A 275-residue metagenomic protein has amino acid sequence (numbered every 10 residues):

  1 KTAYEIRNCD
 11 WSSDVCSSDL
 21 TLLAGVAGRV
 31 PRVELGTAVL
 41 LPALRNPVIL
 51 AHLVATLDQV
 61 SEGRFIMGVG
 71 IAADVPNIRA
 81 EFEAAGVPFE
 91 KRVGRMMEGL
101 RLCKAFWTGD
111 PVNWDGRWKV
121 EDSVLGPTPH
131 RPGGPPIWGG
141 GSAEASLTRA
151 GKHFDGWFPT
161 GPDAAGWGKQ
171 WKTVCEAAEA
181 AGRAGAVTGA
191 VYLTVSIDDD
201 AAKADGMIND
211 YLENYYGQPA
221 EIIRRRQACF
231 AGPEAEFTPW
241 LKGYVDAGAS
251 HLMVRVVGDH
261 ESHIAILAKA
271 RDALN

Functional and structural regions predicted by a protein language model:
K1-V15: Single conserved hydrophobic/aromatic residue that forms the stacking wall/gate of nucleotide- or nucleobase-binding
C16-G36, R95-L102, A268-N275: Alpha-helix-loop-beta-strand connector modules within alpha/beta enzyme cores
D19, L23, L50, R92-M96 (+3 more regions): Aromatic/hydrophobic pocket-lining residues that form the small-molecule binding cavity in soluble enzyme cores
V30-L35, V60-F65, T108-V112, H130-P136 (+3 more regions): Short, well-ordered coil/turn segments that N-cap beta-strands
L40-P47, P132-S142, S196, R224-A235: Active-site mouth loops of central-metabolism enzymes
A43-N113, A165-G166, K172: Flexible, glycine-rich active-site loops centered on histidine and acidic residues that chelate a metal or position
D58, I66-G68, N77, V87-P88 (+6 more regions): C-terminal amphipathic alpha-helical "assembly" element that mediates oligomerization/partner interfaces or acts as
W118-L125, G141-A145: Active-site glycine-rich loop that binds ribose-phosphate moieties when present
